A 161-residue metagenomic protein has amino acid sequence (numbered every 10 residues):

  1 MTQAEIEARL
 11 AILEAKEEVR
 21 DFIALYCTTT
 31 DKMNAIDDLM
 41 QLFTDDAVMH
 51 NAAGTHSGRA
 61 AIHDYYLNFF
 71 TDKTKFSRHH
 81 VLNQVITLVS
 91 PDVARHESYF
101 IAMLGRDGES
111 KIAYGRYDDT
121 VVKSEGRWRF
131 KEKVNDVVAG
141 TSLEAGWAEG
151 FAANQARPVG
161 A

Functional and structural regions predicted by a protein language model:
M1-T28, A35-I36, Q41: Short, low-complexity N-terminal intrinsically disordered segments enriched in polar/charged residues
T2-E7, T71-A161: A beta-strand edge to alpha-helix "cap/lid" segment located at domain peripheries
E18-V19, A47-A53, T120-V122, R157-A161: A short, hydrophobic secondary-structure junction motif
T29, A52, D107: Short, charged/polar micro-motifs that form catalytic or ligand-binding hotspots
D31-K32, T44, K123: Residues at helix-coil transition
A35-F100: A solvent-exposed, acidic/Ser-Thr-rich amphipathic alpha-helical stretch
